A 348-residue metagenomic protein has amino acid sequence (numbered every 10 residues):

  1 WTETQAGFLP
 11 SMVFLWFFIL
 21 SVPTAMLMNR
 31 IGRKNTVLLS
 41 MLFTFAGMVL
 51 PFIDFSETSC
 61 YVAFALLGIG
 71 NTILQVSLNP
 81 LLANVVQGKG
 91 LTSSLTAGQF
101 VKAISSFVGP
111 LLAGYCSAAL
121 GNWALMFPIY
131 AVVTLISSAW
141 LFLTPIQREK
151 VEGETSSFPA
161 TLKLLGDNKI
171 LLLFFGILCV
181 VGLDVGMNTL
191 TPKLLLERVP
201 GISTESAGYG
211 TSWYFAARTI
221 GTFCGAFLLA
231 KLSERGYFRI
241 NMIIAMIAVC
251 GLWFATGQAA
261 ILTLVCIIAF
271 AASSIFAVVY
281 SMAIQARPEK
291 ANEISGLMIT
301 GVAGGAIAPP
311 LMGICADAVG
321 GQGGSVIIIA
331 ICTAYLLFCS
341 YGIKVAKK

Functional and structural regions predicted by a protein language model:
S11-A25, S212-C224: Central cavity-lining transmembrane alpha-helices of secondary-active solute carriers, predominantly the Major
I19-T58: Conserved MFS/SLC helix-loop-helix module at the cytosolic interface between two early adjacent transmembrane helices
A63-F100: Cytoplasmic helix-loop-helix junction between adjacent transmembrane helices in 12-TM secondary transporters
I73-Q87, S273-P288: Intracellular juxtamembrane helix-capping segments at the cytosolic ends of symmetry-related transmembrane helices
G90-L111, I299-A308: Glycine-rich segments within core transmembrane alpha-helices of 12-TM secondary carriers
A97-I146: Helix-loop-helix hairpin linking two adjacent transmembrane segments in secondary transporters
D167-S212, T219: Extracytoplasmic gate region of multi-pass secondary transporters
R235-V279: C-terminal transmembrane helical hairpin of 12-TM major facilitator-type secondary transporters
